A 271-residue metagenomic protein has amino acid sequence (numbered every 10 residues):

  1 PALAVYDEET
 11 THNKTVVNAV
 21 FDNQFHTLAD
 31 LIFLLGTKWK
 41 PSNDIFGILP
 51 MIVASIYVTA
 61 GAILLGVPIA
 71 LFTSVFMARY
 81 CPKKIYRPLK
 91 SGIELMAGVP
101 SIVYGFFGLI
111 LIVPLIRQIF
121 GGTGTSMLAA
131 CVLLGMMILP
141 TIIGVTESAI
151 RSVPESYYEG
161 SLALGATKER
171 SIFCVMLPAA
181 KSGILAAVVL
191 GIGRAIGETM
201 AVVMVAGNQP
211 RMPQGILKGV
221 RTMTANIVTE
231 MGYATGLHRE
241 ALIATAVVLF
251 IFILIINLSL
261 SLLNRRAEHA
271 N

Functional and structural regions predicted by a protein language model:
A2-A62, P82-K83, T229-E240: Periplasmic/extracellular loop-to-transmembrane helix junction in inner-membrane transport proteins
I45-T59, R117-T141: Loop-to-helix entry region at the N-terminal start of transmembrane alpha-helices in multi-pass membrane transporters
A62-I93, P114, S261-R266: Transmembrane-helix boundary motif in ABC transporter permease subunits
E94-L134: Generic hydrophobic transmembrane alpha-helix motif, especially the helices
P100, L164-G165, P178: Glycine/proline-centered hinge or cleavage motifs at structural transition points of membrane proteins
V145-T146, K168-M204: Transmembrane alpha-helices
E147-R151, E155, L162, V189 (+1 more regions): C-terminal transmembrane helix and the adjacent membrane-cytosol boundary/short C-terminal tail of inner/organellar
V202-F250: Interhelical loop and adjacent transmembrane-helix boundary motif in polytopic membrane transport permeases
